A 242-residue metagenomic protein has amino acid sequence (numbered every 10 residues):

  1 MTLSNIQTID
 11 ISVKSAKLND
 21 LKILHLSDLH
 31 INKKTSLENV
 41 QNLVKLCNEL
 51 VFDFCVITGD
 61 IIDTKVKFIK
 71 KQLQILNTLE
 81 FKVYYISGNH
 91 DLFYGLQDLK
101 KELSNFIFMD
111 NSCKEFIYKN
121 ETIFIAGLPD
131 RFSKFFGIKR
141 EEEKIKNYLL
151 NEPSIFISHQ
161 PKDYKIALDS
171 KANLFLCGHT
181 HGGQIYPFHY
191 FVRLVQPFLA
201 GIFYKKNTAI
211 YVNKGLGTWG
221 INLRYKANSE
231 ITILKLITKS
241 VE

Functional and structural regions predicted by a protein language model:
M1-S4: Transmembrane alpha-helices and immediately adjacent membrane-cytoplasm interface residues in multi-pass integral
I6-S12: Short amphipathic
K14-E242: Soluble catalytic domains of enzymes that build or remodel membrane lipids, polysaccharides, and related
